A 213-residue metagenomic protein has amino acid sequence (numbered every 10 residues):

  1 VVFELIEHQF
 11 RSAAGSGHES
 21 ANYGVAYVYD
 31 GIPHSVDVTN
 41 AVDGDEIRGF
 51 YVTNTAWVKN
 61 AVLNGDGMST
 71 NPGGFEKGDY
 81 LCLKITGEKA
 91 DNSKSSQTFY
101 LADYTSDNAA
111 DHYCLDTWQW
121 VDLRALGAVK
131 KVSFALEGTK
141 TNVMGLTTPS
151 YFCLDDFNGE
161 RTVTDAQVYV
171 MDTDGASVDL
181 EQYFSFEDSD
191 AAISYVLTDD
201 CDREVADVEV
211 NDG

Functional and structural regions predicted by a protein language model:
V1-V42: N-terminal targeting leaders for non-cytosolic proteins
V36, K94-A102, V121, Q167-M171 (+1 more regions): Generic detection of short hydrophobic beta-strand segments and adjacent strand-loop junctions
V42-G49, A128-V129: Extended extracellular/luminal ectodomain segments enriched in beta-structured repeat modules
A61-L83: Short coil-to-beta strand junction motifs in C2/discoidin
K77-G78, C82-R161: Terminal, low-complexity interaction segments
R161-S189: Extracellular interdomain linkers/hinges and stalk-like, low-complexity segments in secreted or single-pass
V178, Q182-G213: Surface-exposed or secretory-pathway low-complexity segments enriched in glycine-proline and Ser/Thr/acidic residues
